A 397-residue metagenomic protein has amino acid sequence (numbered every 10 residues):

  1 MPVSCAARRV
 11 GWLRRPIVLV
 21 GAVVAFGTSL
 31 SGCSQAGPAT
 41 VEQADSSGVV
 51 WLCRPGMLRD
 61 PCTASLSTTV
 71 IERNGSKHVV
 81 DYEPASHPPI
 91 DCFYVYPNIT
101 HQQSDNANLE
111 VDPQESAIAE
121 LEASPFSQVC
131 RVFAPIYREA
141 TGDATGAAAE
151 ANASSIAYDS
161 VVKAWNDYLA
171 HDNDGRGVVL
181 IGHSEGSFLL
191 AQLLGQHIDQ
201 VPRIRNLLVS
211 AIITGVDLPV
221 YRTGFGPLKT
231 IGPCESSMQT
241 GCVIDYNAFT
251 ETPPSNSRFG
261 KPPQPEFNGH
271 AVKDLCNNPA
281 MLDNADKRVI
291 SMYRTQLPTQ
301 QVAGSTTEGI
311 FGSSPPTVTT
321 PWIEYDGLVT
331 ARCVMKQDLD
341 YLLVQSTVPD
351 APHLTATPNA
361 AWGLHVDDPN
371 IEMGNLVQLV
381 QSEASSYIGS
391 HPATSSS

Functional and structural regions predicted by a protein language model:
V3-V20: Bacterial N-terminal signal peptides that target proteins for export
L19-S29: Bacterial N-terminal signal peptides
G27-S46: C-terminal region of N-terminal signal peptides and the immediate post-cleavage residues of exported proteins
T40-L52, L58-V80: Extreme N-terminal leader/anchor segments
V49, P55-L58, A85-P88, Y94-G177 (+1 more regions): Active-site catalytic motif of lipid deacylating hydrolases and related acyltransferases
A119, L190-I198: Short, well-ordered amphipathic alpha-helices
A157-D174, G195-M373, V377-S382, S386 (+2 more regions): Surface cap/lid and interfacial helix-loop subdomains adjacent to catalytic sites that gate substrate access
G182-G186, L190: Gly/Ala-rich beta-loop-alpha elbow adjacent to hydrolase catalytic centers
